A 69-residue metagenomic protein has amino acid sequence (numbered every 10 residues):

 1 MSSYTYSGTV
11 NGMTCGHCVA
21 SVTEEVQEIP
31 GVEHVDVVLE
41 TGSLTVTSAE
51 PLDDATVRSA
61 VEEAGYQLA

Functional and structural regions predicted by a protein language model:
S2-N11: Short glycine-/aliphatic-rich beta-strand segments at the starts of folded cytosolic domains
T9, D36-V38, T47: Solvent-exposed beta-strand sheet faces enriched in polar/charged residues
C15-C18: Short cysteine clusters
V22, V26-Q27, V61: Hydrophobic C-terminal alpha-helix "anchor/cap" residues
V26-V38: Short acidic amphipathic segments
T47-A69: C-terminal structural segments of small proteins and small subunits
